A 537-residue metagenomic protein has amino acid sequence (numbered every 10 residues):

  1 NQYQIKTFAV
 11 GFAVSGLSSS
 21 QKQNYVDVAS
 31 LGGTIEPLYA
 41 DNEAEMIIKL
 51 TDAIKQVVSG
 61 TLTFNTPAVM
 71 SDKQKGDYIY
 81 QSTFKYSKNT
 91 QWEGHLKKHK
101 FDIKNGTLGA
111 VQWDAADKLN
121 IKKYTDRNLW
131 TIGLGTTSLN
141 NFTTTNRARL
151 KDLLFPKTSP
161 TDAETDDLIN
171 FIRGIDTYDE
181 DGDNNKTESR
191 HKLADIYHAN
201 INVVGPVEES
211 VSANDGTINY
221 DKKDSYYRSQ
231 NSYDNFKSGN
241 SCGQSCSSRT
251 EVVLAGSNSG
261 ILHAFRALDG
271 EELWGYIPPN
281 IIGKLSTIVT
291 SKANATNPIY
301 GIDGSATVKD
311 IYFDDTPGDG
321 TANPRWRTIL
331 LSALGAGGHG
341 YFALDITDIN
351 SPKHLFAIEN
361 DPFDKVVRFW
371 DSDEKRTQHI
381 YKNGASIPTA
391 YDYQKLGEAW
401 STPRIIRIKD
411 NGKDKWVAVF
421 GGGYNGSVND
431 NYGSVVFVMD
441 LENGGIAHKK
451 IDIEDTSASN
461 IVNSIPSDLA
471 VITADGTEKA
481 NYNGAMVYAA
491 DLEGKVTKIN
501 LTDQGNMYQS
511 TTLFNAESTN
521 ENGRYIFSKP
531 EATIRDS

Functional and structural regions predicted by a protein language model:
N1-S537: A fold-level detector for beta-propeller and closely related beta-sheet-rich head/sensor domains
